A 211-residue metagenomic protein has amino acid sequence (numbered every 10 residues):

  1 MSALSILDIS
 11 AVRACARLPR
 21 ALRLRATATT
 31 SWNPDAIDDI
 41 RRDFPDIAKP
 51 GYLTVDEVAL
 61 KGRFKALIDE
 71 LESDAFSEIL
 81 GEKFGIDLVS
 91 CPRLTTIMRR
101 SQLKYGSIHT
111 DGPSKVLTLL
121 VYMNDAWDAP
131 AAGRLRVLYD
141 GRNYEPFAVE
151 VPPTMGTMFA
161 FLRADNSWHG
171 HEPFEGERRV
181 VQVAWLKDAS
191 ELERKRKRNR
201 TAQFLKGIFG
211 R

Functional and structural regions predicted by a protein language model:
M1-R211: Fe(II)/2-oxoglutarate oxygenase catalytic core
